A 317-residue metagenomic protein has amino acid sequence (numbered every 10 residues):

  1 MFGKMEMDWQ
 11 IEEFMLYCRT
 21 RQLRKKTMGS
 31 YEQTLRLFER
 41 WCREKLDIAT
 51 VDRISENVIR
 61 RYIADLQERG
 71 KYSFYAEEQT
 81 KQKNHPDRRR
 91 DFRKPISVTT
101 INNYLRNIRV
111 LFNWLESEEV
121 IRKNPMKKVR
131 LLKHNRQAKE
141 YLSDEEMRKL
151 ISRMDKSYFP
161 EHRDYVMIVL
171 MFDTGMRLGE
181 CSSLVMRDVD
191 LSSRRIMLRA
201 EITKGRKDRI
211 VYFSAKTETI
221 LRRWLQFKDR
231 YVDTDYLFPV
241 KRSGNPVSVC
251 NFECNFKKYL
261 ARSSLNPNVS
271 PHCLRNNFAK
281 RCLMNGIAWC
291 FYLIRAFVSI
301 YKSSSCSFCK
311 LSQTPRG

Functional and structural regions predicted by a protein language model:
E12-G29, L35-A138, R153-S157: N-terminal core-binding DNA-recognition domain of tyrosine recombinases/integrases
M28, I108, M167-I168, G175 (+2 more regions): Alpha-helix N-cap/helix-start motif at helix boundaries, enriched for small hydrophobics
E119, L170-S183, N285-I287, A296-S299: A short, glycine-centered helix-capping/turn motif at helix boundaries that positions DNA-contacting or catalytic
I121, H134-K149, K204-K216, Y231-D235 (+1 more regions): DNA breakage-rejoining catalytic core of tyrosine-based enzymes
I121, N135-R136, K149-L178, V232: Basic, Lys/Arg- and aromatic-enriched nucleic-acid-binding interface segment
D155-F159, D233, E253-I294, Y301 (+2 more regions): Short, basic (Lys/Arg/His-rich) helix/loop patches that form interaction surfaces in the mid-to-C-terminal regions
L178-G179, S183-R223: Conserved tyrosine-mediated DNA breakage-rejoining catalytic core shared by Y-recombinases
S214-N266: Active-site/catalytic core of tyrosine-dependent DNA strand-transfer enzymes
